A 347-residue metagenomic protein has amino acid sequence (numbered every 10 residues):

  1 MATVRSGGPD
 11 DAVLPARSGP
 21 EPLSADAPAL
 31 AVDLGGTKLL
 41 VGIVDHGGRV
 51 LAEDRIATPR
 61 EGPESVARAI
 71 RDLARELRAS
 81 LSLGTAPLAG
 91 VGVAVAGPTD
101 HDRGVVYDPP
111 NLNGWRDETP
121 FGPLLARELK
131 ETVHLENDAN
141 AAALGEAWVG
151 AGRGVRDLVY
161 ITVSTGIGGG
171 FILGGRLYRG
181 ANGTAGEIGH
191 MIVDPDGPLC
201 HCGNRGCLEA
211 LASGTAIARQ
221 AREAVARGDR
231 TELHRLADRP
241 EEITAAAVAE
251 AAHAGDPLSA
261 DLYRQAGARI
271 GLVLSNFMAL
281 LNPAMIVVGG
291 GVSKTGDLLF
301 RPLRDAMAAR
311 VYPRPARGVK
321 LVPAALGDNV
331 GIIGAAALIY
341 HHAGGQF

Functional and structural regions predicted by a protein language model:
M1-G90, D100-V105, G122-V133, G145-V155 (+2 more regions): ATP-binding/phosphotransfer module of carbohydrate and carboxylate kinases, centering on a glycine-rich
D33, G92-A96, E136, Y160-G166 (+1 more regions): Short beta-strand segments
K38, A141, T165-G168, P195: Conserved A3 ("GATE") glycine/threonine-rich loop of ANL adenylate-forming enzymes
A57-P59, G114-W115, T184-E187: A short acidic/small-residue loop/turn micro-motif
G104-E118: A charged helix-plus-loop insertion that forms the helical arch/lid used to bind and gate nucleic-acid substrates
N111-G114, H134-N140, Y160-V163, V322-D328: Active-site nucleophile and cofactor-binding loops and adjacent substrate-binding regions of central metabolic enzymes
E131, R156-I161, T165-G169, L173 (+2 more regions): Generic beta-strand structural signal
F171-E187: Short, charged low-complexity linear segments at domain edges
